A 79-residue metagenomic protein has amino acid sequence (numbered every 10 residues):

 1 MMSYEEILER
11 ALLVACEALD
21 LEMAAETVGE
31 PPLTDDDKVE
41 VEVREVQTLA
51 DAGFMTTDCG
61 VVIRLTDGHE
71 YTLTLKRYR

Functional and structural regions predicted by a protein language model:
M1-E26: N-terminal acidic leader/helix
A25-T34: Short glycine-rich, basic-tinged beta-strand/loop micro-motifs
L33-V43, G53: Acidic, low-complexity, intrinsically disordered interaction modules
L49-A50, M55-V62: Low-complexity, intrinsically disordered Gly/Pro/Thr-rich segments
G60-R79: Short, compact, well-ordered microdomains
